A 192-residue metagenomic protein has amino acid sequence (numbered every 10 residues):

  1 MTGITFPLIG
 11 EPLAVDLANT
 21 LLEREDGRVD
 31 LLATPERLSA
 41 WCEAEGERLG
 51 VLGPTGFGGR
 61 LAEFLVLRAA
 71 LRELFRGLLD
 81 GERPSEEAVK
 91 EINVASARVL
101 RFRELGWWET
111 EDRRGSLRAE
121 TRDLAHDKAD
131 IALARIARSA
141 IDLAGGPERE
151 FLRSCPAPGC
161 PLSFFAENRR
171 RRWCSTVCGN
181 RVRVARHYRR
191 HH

Functional and structural regions predicted by a protein language model:
M1-S154, P161-F165: Short helix-coil boundary/hinge micro-motifs
D16, V182-A185: Alpha-helical elements of the RecA-like P-loop NTPase motor core of helicases
C160-F165, G179, R183: Short functional micro-motifs and their immediate structural scaffolds
R169-G179: Cysteine-rich micro-motifs
R186-H192: Contiguous alpha-helical segments
